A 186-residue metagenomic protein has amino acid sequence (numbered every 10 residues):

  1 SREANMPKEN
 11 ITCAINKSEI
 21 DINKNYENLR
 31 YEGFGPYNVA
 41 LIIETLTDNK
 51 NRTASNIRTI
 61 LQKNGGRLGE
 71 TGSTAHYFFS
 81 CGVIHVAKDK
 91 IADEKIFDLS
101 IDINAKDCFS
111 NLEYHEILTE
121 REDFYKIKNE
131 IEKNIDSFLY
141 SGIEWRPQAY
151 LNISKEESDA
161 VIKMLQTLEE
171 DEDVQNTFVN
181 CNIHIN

Functional and structural regions predicted by a protein language model:
S1, N5, I15, E19 (+4 more regions): Structural signal for hydrophobic packing residues in well-ordered secondary-structure cores of soluble enzyme domains
S1-T45: Translation machinery proteins
N5, I11, I57, S100 (+1 more regions): Residue-level signature of catalytic and energy-coupling elements of molecular machines, predominantly ATP/GTP-dependent
N5-N10, K50-T53, A92: Helix N-cap / loop-to-helix initiation motif
I22-K24, L61-L68, K88-A92, F97-D98: A general structural motif
Y26-R30, L68-G72, I103, I162-L165: Glycine-rich, charged/polar anion/phosphate-binding loops that engage phosphate groups from diverse ligands
E32-L46, N51-F79: RNA pseudouridine synthases
F78, V83-N186: Positively charged, low-complexity, intrinsically disordered RNA-binding extensions
